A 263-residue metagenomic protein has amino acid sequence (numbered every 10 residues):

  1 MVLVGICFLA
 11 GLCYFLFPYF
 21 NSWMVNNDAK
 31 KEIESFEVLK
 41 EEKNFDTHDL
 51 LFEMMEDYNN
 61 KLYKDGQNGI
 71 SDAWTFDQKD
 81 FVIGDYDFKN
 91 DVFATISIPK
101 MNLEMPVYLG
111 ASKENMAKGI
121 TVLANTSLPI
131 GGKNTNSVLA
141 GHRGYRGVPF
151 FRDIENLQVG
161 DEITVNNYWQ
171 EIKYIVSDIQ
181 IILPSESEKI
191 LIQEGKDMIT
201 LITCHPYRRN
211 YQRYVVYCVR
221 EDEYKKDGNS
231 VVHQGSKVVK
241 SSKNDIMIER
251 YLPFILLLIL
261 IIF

Functional and structural regions predicted by a protein language model:
M1-Y251: Solvent-exposed, non-transmembrane regions of membrane-associated and secreted proteins
E249-F263: Selective detector of the "anchor" transmembrane alpha-helix that sits immediately C-terminal
